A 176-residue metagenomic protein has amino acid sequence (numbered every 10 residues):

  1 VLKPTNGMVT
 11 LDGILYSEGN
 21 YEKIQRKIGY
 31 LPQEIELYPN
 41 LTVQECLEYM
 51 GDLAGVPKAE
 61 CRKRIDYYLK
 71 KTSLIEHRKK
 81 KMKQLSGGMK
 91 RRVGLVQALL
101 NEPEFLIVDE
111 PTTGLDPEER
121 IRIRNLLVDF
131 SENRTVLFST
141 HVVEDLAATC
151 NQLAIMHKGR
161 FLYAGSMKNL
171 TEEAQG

Functional and structural regions predicted by a protein language model:
G7-S17, K23-I24: Conserved ABC transporter NBD signature motif
E48, D52, A59-H77: Conserved ABC ATPase "signature" region
K81-L85: Conserved ABC ATPase signature
E102: Conserved catalytic motifs of ABC-family nucleotide-binding domains
L106-D109: Catalytic Walker B motif of ABC-type/P-loop ATPase nucleotide-binding domains
A164-G165: ABC ATPase "signature
